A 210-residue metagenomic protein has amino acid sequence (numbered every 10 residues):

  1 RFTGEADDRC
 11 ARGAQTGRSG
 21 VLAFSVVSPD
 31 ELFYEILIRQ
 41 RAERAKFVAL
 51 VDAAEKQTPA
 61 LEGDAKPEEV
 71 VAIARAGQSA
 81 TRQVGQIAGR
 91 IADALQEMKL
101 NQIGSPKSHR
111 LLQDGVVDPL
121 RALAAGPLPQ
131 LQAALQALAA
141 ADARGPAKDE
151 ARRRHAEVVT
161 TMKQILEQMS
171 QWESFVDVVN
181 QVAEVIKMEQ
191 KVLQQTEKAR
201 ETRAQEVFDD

Functional and structural regions predicted by a protein language model:
R1-D210: Extracytoplasmic/secretory ectodomains and luminal regions
